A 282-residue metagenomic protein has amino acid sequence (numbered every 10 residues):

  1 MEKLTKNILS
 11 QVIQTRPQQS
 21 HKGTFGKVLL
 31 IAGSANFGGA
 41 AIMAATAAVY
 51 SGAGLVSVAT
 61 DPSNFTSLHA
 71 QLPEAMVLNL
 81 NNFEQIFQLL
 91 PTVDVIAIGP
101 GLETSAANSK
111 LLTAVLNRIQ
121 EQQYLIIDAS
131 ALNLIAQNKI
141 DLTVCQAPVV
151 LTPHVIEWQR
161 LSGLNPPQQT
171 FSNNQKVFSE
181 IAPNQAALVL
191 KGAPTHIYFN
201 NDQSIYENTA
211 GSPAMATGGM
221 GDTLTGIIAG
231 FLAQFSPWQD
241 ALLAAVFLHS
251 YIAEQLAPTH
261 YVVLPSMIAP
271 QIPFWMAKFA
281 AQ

Functional and structural regions predicted by a protein language model:
M1-Y124, Q137-V150, Q159-Q282: Small-residue (G/A/S/T)-rich helix-start motifs and N-terminal tracts that mark the onset
